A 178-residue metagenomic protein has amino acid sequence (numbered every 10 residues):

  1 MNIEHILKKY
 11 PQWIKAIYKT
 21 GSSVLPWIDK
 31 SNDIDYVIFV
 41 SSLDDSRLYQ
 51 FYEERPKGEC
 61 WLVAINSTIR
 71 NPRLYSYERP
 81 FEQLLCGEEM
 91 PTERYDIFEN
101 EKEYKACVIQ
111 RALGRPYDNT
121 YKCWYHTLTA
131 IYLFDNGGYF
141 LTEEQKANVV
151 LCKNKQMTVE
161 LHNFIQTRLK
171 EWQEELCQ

Functional and structural regions predicted by a protein language model:
M1-W13, V24-S31, V40-Q178: Catalytic core of pol beta-like nucleotidyltransferases
T20-S22: Glycine-rich beta-strand-to-loop/alpha-helix junction loops that act as flexible
D33-D35: Acidic Asp/Glu-based divalent-cation binding sites
